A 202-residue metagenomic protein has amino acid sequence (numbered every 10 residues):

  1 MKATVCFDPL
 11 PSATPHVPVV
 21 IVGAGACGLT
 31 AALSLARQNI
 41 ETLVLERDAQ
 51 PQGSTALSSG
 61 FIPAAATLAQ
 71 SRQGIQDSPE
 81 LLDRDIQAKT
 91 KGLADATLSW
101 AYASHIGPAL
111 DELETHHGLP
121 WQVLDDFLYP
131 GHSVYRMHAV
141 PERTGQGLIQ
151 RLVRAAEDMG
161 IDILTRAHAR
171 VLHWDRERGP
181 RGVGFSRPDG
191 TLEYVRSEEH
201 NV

Functional and structural regions predicted by a protein language model:
K2-P11, E41, R47-S186: Conserved N-terminal/central alpha/beta ligand/cofactor-binding core
S12-T14, T191-R196: Short, mixed charged/polar active-site loops that provide acid/base catalysis or chelate metal/phosphate cofactors
V17-V44: N-terminal Rossmann-like FAD-binding beta1-loop-alpha1 element of flavoenzymes
A24-G25, P141, E193: Alpha-helix N-cap/helix-initiation motif
A26-C27, R187-G190: Short alpha-helical segments and helix-capping/turn motifs at coil-helix boundaries
L29, E142, Q146, R196-S197: Conserved structured core elements
E199-V202: Conserved small/polar residues in nucleotide/adenosyl-binding loops
